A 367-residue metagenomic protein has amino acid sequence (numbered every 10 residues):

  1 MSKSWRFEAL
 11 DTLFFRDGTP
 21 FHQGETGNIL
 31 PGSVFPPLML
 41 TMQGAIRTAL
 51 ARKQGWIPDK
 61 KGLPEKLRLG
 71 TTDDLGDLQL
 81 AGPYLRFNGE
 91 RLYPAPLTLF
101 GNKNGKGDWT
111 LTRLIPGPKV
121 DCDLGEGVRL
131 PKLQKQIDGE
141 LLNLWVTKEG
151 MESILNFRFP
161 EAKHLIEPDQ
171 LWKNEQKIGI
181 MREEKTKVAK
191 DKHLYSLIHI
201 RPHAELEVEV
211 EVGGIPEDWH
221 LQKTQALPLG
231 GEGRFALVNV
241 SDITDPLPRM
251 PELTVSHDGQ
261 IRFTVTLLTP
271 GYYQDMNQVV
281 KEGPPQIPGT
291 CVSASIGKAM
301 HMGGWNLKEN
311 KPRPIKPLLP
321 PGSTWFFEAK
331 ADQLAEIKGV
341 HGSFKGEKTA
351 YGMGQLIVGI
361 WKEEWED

Functional and structural regions predicted by a protein language model:
M1-D367: Conserved active-site/ligand-binding neighborhood in enzyme cores
